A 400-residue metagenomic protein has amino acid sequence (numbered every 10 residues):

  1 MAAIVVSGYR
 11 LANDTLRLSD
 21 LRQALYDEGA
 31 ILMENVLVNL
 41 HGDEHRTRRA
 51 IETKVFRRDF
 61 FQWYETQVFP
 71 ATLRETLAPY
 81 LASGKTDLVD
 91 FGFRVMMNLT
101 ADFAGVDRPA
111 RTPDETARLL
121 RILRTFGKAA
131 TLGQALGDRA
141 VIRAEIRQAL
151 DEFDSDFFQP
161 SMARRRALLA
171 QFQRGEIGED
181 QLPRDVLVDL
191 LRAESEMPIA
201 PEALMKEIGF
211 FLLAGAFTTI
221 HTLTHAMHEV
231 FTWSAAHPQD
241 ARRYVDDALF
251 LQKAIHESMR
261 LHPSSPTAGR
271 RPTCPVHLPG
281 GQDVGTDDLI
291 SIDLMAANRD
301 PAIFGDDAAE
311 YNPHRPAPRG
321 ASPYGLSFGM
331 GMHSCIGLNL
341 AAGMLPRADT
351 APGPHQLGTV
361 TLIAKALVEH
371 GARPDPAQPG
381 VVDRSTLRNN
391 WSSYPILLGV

Functional and structural regions predicted by a protein language model:
M1-A2, D375-A377: N-terminal targeting/anchor module and adjacent flexible "hinge" preceding the catalytic domain
M1-F60, R118-T131: Cytochrome P450 substrate-recognition site 1
G8, G215, D287: Short, conserved phosphate/pyrophosphate- and ester-handling motifs at nucleotide-, phospho-/glycolipid
W63-A214: Cytochrome P450 heme-thiolate monooxygenase catalytic core
M205-F210, A216-Y244, G337-G371: Cytochrome P450 catalytic-core helices
V245-Q282: Conserved cytochrome P450 K-helix E-x-x-R motif and the immediately C-terminal K′/meander segment
D293-P323, F328, H333-C335: Conserved cytochrome P450 K-helix/beta-meander segment immediately N-terminal to the heme-binding cysteine loop
